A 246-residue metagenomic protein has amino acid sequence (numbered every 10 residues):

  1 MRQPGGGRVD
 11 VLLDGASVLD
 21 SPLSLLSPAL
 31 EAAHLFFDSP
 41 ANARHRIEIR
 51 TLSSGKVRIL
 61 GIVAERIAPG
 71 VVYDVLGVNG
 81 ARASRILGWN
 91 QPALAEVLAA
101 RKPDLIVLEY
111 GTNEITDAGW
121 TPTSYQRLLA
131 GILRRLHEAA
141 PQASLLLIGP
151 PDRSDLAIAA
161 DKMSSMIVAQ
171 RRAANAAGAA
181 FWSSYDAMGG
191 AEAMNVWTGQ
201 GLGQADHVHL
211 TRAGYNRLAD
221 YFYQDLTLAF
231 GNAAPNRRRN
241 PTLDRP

Functional and structural regions predicted by a protein language model:
M1-G131, H209: Conserved SGNH/GDSL esterase-like catalytic core that processes O-acyl groups on lipids and polysaccharides
S27-A32, N79-G80, P103-E109, H137-P141 (+3 more regions): Short C-terminal domain-edge/linker segments immediately following a structured domain
F37, R50, H137, K162 (+1 more regions): Generic detector of short alpha-helix boundary/capping microenvironments and adjacent low-complexity segments
P40-N42, A99-A100, A139-A140, A174-A176 (+1 more regions): Extracellular/periplasmic catalytic domains that process cell-envelope and extracellular macromolecules
V71, A143-L145: Residue-level recognition of the N-termini of beta-strands and the immediately preceding loop/turn
Q91, P151-P246: Catalytic His-Asp segment of secreted/periplasmic serine-dependent ester chemistry enzymes
E96-V97, R135, D225: A generic secondary-structure signal
K102-I115, T123-A139, L146-S184: Conserved N-terminal glycine/acidic-rich loop preference
